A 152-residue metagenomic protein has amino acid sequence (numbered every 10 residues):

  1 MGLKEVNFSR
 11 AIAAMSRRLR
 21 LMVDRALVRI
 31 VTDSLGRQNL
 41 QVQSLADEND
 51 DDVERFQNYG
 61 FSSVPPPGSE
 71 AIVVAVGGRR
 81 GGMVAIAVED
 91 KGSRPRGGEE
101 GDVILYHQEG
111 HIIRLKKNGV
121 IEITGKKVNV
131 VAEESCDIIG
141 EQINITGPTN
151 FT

Functional and structural regions predicted by a protein language model:
G2-M15, L19-R20, D24, R37 (+1 more regions): Right-handed beta-helix
V28-T32, A87: A residue-level detector for short acidic-glycine micro-motifs
L35-Q41: Short aromatic-glycine-enriched beta-strand elements
Q41-D52: Short, basic/aromatic beta-hairpin or loop at an interaction surface
S44, R55, R114: Functionally constrained cores in energy, signaling, and assembly domains
D50-F61: Beta-strand/loop nucleic-acid-binding surfaces
